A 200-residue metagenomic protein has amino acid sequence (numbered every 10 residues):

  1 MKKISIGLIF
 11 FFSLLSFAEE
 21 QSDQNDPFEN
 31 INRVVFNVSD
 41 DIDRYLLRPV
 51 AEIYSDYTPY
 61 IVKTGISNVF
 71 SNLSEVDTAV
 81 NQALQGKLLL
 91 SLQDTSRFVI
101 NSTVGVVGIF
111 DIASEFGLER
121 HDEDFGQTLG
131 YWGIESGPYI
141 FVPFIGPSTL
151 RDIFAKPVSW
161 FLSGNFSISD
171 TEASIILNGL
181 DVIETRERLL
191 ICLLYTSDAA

Functional and structural regions predicted by a protein language model:
K2-L8: Sec-dependent signal peptide recognition, specifically the positively charged N-region followed immediately by
F10-F17: Hydrophobic h-region of N-terminal signal peptides that target proteins for export in Gram-negative bacteria
E19-N25: Cleaved targeting-peptide boundary
E52-I61: Membrane interface segments of multi-pass transport proteins and intramembrane proteases
T64-A83: A glycine-rich, hydrophobic loop/mini-helix early in the fold
N72, Q85-I140, I145-P147: Mid-length scaffold segments of soluble, non-membrane domains
A155-L194: An amphipathic alpha-helical core segment
Y195-A200: Conserved small/polar residues in nucleotide/adenosyl-binding loops
